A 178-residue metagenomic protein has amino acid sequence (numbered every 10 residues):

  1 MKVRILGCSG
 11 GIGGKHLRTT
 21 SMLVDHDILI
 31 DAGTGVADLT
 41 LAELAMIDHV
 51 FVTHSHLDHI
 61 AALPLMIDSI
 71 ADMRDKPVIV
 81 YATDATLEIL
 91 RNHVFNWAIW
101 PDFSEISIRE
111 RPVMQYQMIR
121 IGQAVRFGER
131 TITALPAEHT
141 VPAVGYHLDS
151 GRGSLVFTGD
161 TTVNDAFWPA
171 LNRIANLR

Functional and structural regions predicted by a protein language model:
M1-F157, T162-I174: Binuclear metal-dependent hydrolase catalytic cores
L177-R178: Non-cysteine beta-strand/loop elements that form the S-adenosyl-L-methionine
